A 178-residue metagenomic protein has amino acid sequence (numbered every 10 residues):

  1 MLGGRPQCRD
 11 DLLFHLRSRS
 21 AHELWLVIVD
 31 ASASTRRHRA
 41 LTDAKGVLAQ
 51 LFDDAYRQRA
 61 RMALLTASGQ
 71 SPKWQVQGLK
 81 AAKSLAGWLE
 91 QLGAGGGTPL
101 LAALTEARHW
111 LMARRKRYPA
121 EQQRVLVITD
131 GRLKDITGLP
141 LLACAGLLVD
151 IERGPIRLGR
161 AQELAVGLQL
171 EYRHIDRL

Functional and structural regions predicted by a protein language model:
M1-L26, T35-A40, Q58: Acidic, polar low-complexity linker/tail segments
L24-L26, Q122-L126: Structural motif
V29, T66-S68, V127-T129, D150-E152: Short beta-strand/turn micro-motifs composed of small residues that flank or help shape donor/cofactor-binding pockets
A31-T42, R132-I136: Short acidic, Gly/Ser-rich segments with clustered Asp/Glu that frequently serve as metal-coordination loops in enzyme
D43-Q58, M62-L65: An active-site-proximal "capping" alpha-helix that borders the catalytic cofactor pocket
R59-G78: Metal-dependent catalytic core segments for phosphate chemistry
P72, K80-Q123, R132, D150-G159: Von Willebrand factor
A94, G131-D176: VWA/integrin I-like adhesion module and closely mimicked acidic/polar interface patches used
